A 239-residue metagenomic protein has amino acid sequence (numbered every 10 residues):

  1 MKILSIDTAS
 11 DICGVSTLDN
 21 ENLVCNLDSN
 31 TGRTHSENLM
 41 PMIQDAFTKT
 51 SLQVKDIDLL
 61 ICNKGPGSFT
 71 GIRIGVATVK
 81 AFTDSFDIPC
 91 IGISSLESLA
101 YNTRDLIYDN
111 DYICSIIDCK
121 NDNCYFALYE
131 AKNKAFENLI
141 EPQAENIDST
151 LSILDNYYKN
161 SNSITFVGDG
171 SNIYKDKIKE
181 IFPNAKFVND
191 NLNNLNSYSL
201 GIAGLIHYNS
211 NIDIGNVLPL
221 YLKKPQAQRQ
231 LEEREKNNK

Functional and structural regions predicted by a protein language model:
M1-P66: N-terminal beta-alpha supersecondary unit
N22, T34, P89-N193: Surface "functional belts" at beta-alpha junctions
N30-N38, F69, R73, A77 (+2 more regions): Residues at secondary-structure transition points
A46-T50, S85, T103, S197-S210: Stable alpha-helical structural segments in soluble proteins, enriched in small hydrophobic residues
K49-K55, D84-I93, Y108-D111, S210-I212: Phosphate-handling active-site elements
L59-S95: DPxDG-like acidic metal-binding loop motif
V188-K239: Acyltransferase
